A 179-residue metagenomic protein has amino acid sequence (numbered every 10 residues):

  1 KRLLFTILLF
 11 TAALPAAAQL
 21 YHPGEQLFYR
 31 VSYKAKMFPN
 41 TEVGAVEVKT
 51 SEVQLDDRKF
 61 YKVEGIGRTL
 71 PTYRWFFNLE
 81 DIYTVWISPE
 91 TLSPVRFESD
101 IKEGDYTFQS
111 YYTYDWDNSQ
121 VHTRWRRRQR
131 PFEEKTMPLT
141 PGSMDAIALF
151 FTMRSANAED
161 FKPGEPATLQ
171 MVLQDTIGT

Functional and structural regions predicted by a protein language model:
K1-I7: Bacterial N-terminal signal peptides that target proteins for export
L8-A17: Hydrophobic h-region of N-terminal signal peptides that target proteins for export in Gram-negative bacteria
L14-P15, E42, T140, T176: Intrinsically disordered, low-complexity segments enriched in small/polar residues
A16-T84, F97-T107: N-terminal cleavable signal peptides for secretion/export
H22-G24, T107-T179: Solvent-exposed helix/loop surface patches that form functional interfaces
Y29, G65, L92-S99, V121-W125 (+1 more regions): Short hydrophobic/aromatic-rich beta-strand segments that constitute the beta-sheet cores of beta-sandwich/beta-barrel
E47-K49, W86, T113, P138: Generic structural detector for well-ordered beta-strands
D81-Y83, E90-V95, F108-S110, S119-V121: Generic beta-strand structural signal
